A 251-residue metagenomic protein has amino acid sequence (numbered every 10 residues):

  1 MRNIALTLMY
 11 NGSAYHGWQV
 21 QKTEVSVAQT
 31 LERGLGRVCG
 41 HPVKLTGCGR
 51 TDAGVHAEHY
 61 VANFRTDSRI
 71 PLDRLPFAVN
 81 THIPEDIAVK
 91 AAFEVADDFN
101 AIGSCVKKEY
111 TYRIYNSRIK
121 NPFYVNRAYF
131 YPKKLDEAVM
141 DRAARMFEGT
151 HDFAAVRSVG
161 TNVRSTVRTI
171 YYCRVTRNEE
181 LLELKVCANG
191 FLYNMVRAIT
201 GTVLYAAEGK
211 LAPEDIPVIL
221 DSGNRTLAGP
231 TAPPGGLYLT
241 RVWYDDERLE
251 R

Functional and structural regions predicted by a protein language model:
M1-R251: Structured-RNA-binding interfaces characteristic of tRNA pseudouridine synthases
